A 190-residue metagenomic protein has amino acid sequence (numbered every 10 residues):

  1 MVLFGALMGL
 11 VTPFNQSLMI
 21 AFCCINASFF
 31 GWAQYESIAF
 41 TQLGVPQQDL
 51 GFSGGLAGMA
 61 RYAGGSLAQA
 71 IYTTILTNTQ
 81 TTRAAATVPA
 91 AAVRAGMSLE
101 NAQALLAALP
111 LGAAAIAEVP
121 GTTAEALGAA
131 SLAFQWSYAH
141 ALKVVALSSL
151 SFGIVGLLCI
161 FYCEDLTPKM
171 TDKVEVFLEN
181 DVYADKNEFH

Functional and structural regions predicted by a protein language model:
M1-V93, L142-C163: C-terminal module of multi-pass small-molecule transporters
M8, A86, A104, L132 (+2 more regions): Charged/polar, solvent-exposed surface patches and flexible loops
E36, R83, S98-Q103, D172-F177 (+1 more regions): Short, surface-exposed, polar/charged, turn-prone segments marking secondary-structure boundaries
I75-A130: Extracellular/lumenal N-termini and interhelical loops of multi-pass eukaryotic membrane proteins
L109-H190: Transmembrane-helix exit segments and adjacent C-terminal regions of multi-pass membrane proteins
